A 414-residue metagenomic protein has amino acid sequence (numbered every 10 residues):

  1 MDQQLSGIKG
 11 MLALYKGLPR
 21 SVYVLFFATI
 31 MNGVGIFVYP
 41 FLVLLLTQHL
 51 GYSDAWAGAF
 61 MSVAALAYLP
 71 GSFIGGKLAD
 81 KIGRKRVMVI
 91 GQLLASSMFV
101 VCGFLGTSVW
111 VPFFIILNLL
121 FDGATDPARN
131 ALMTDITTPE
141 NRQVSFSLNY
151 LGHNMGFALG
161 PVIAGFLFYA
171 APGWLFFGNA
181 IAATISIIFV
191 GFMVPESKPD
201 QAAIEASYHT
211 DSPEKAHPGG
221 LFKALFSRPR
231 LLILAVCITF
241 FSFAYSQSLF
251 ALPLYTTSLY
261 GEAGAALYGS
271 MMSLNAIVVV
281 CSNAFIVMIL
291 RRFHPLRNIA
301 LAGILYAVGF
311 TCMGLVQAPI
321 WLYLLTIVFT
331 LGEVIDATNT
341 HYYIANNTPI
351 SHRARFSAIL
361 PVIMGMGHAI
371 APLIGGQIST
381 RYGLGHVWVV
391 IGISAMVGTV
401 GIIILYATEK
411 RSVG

Functional and structural regions predicted by a protein language model:
M1-P19, E196-L234: Juxtamembrane intracellular "pre-TM" segments in multi-pass secondary transporters
Y15-A65, R230-C237, S242-L267: Helix-loop boundary and gating motifs at the non-cytosolic
F37, A65-F73, F157-A158, A276-A284 (+1 more regions): Residue-level signature of mid-helix packing/kink "hotspots" within the transmembrane helices of 12-pass Major
L69-G106: Conserved MFS/SLC helix-loop-helix module at the cytosolic interface between two early adjacent transmembrane helices
G71-G83, F168, S282-P295: Helix-to-loop junctions at the C-terminal end of transmembrane segments in multipass secondary transporters
R86-V100, R297-C312, G392: Structural signature of the two symmetry-related core transmembrane helices
G103-I115, G314-L325: Helix-loop junctions at membrane interfaces in 12-TM secondary transporters
I115-M155: Cytoplasmic helix-loop-helix junction between adjacent transmembrane helices in 12-TM secondary transporters
